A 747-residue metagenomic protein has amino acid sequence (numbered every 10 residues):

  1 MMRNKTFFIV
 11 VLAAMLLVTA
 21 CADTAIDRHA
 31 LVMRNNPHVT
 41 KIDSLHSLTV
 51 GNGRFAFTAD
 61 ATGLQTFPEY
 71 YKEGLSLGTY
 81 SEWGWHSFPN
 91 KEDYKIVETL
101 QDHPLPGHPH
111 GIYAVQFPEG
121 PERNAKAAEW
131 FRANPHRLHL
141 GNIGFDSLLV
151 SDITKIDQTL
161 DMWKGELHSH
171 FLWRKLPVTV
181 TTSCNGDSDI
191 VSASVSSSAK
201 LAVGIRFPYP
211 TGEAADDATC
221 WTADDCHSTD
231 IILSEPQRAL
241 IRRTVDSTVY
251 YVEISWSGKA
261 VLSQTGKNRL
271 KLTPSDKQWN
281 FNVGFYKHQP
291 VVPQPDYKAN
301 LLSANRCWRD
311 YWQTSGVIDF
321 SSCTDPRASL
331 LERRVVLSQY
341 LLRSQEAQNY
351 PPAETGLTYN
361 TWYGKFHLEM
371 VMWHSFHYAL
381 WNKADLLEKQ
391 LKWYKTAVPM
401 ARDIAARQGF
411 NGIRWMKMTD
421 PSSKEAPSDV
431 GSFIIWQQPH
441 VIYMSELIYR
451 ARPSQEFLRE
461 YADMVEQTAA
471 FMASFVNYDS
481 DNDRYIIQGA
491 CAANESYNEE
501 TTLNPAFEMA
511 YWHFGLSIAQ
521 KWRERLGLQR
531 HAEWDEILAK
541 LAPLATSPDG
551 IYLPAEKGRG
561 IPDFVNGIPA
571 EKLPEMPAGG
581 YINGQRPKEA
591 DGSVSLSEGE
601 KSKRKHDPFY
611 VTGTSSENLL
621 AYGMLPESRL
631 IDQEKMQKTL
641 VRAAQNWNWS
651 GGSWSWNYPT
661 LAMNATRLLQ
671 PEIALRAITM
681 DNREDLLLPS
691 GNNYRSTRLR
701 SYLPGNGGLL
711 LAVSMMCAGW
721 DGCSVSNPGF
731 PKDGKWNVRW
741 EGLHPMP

Functional and structural regions predicted by a protein language model:
M1-F8: Bacterial N-terminal signal peptides that target proteins for export
I9-T19: Bacterial N-terminal signal peptides
D23-K365, A384, Y394-R402, N583 (+2 more regions): Acidic/polar, glycine-enriched structural segments that form the non-catalytic walls/loops of the carbohydrate-binding
Q65, Y70, F88, H367-M400 (+6 more regions): Active-site core of glycosidic bond-cleaving carbohydrate-active enzymes
G120-D152, P704-P745: Catalytic cores of secreted or luminal carbohydrate-active enzymes
W173-T181, N185-I190, L447, A451-Q467 (+1 more regions): A conserved hydrophobic secondary-structure block that centers on an alpha-helix together with its immediately flanking
Y350-G364, W415-F433, Q488-P505, K603 (+1 more regions): Acidic/His metal-coordination segments adjacent to aromatic residues that form catalytic metal sites in metalloenzymes
Q467, F471-R525: Acidic/histidine-rich catalytic neighborhood
